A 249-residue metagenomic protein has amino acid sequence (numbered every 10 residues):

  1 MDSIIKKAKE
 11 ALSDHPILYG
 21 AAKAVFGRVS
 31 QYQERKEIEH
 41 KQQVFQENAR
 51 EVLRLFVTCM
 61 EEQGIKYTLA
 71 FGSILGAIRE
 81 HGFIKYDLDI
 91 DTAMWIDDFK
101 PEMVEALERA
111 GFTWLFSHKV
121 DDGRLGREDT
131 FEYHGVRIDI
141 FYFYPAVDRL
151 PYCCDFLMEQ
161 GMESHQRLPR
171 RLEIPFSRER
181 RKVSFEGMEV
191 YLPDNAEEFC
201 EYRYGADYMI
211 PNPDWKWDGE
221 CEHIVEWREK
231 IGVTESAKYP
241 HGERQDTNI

Functional and structural regions predicted by a protein language model:
M1-K36, R109, T234, K238-I249: Non-catalytic N-terminal targeting/anchoring module and adjacent flexible stem/linker that precedes the structured
K9-L69: Helical scaffold of the NTase/Pol beta-like nucleotidyltransferase catalytic core
E37-E61, E108-V190, E198-R203, P213-N248: Conserved catalytic core of two-metal-ion nucleotidyltransferases
V57-I90: Active-site nucleotide-donor binding segment shared across nucleotidyl transfer reactions
F71, I96, H118, Y144 (+1 more regions): Residues at the C-termini of beta-strands that transition into short coil/loop
H81-E102, G187: Catalytic metal-binding acidic patch
G205-Y208: Acidic, metal-coordinating catalytic segment for phosphate/diphosphate chemistry, firing primarily on the Nudix
